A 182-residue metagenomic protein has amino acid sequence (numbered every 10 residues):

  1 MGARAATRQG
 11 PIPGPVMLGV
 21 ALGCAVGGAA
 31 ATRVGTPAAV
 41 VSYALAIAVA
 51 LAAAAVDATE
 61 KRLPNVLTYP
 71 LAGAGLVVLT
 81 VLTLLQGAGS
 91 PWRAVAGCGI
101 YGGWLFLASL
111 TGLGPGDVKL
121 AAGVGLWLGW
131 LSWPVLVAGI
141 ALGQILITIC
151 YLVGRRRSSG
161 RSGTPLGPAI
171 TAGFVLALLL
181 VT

Functional and structural regions predicted by a protein language model:
M1-T182: A membrane-topology feature that recognizes alpha-helical transmembrane segments and their immediate juxtamembrane
